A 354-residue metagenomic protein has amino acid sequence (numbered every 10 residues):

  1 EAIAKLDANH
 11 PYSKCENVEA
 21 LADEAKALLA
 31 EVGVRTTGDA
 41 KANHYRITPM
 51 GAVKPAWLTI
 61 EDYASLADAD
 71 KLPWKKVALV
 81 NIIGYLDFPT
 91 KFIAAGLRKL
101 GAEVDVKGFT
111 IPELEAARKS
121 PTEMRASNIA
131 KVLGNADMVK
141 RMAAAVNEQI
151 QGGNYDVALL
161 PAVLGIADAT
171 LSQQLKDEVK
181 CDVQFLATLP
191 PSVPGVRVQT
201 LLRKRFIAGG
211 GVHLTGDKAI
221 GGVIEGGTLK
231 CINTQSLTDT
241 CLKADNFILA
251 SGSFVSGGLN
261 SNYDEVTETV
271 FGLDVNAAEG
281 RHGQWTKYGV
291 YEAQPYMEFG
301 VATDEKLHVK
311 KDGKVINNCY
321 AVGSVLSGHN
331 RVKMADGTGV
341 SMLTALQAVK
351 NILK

Functional and structural regions predicted by a protein language model:
E1-A20, A27-K354: Residues forming the flavin
